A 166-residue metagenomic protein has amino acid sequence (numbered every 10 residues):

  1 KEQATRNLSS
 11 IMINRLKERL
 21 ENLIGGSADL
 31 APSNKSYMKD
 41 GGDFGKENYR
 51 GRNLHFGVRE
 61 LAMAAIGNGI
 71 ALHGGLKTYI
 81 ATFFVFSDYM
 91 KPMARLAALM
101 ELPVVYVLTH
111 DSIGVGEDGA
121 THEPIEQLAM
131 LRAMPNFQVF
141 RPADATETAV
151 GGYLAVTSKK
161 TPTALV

Functional and structural regions predicted by a protein language model:
K1-V166: Thiamine diphosphate
